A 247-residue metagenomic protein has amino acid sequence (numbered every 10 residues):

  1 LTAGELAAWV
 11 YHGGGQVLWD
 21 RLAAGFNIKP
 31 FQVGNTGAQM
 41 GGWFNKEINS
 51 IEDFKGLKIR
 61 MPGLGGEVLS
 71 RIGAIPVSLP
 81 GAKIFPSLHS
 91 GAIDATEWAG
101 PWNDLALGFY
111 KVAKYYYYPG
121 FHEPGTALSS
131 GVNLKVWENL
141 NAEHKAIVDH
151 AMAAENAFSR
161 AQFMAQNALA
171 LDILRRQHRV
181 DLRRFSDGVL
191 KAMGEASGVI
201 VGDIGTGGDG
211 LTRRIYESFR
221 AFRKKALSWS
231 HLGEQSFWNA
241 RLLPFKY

Functional and structural regions predicted by a protein language model:
L1-L6, V17-Y247: N-terminal secretory/targeting leader peptides
W9-V10: Active-site-proximal, glycine-rich beta->alpha crossover segments in alpha/beta enzymes that shape flexible
